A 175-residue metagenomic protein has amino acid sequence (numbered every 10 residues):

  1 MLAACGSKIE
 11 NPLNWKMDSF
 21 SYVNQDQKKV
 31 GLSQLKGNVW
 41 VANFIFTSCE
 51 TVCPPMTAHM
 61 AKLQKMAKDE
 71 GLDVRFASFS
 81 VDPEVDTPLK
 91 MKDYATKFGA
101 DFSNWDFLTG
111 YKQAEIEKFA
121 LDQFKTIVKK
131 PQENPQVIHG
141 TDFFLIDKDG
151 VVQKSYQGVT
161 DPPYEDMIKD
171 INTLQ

Functional and structural regions predicted by a protein language model:
L2-A4: C-terminal motif of bacterial Sec signal peptides marking the signal peptidase cleavage site
G6-S33, A58: N-terminal "domain-start" segment that seeds a small globular fold
W15-K16, N38-V39, I138-G140: Short, small/polar residue-rich loop motifs at catalytic or cofactor-binding pockets
L32-P54, M60: Short active-site neighborhood of thiol/selenol oxidoreductases, capturing the structured segment around
V41-A42, F76, F143: Hydrophobic beta-strand anchors of alpha/beta hydrolase catalytic cores
A58-F119: Structural microenvironment flanking redox-active thiols in thiol-disulfide oxidoreductases
W105, E117, F124-K129, I138-F144: Structural micro-motif
P131-Q175: Thiol-/selenol-based redox modules, centered on thioredoxin-like and closely related oxidoreductase domains
